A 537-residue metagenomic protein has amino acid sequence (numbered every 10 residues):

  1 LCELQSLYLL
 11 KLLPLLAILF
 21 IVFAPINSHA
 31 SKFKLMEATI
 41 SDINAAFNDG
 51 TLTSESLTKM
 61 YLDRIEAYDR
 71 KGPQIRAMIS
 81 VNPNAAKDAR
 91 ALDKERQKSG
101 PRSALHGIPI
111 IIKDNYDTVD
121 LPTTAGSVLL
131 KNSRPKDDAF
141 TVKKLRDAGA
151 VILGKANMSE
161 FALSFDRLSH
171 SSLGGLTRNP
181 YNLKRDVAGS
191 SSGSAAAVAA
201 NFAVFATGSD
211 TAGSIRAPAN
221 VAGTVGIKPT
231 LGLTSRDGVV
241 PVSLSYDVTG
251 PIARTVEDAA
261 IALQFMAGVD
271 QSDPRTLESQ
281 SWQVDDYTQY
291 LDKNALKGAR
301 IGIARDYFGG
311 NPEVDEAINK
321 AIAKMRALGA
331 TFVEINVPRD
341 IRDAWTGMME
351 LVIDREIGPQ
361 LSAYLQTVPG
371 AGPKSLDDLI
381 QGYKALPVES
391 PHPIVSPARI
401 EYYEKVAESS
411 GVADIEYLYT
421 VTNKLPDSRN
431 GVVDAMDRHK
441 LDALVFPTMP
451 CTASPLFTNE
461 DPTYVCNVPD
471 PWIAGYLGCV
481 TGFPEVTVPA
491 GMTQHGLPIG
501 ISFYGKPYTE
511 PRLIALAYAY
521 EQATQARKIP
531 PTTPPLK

Functional and structural regions predicted by a protein language model:
K11-A24: Bacterial N-terminal signal peptides
S31-T124, V128-K131, F161-F165, E278-T288 (+4 more regions): Short, well-ordered alpha-helical
G50, G107, D147, A203 (+2 more regions): Glycine-rich, small-residue loops and helix-cap segments that act as flexible hinges at active-site edges
A67, D147, V151, A199-R305 (+3 more regions): Structural helix-boundary/capping segments
L105-T249, P274-E278, G302-A304, L444-V465: Short glycine/serine-rich loop/turn segments
H106-A125, Y290-A304, R355-S428, T487-L497: Short helix-loop capping/hinge segments that flank enzyme active sites or metal/cofactor-binding pockets
V256-D285, F308-A344, L351-A385: Acidic-enriched catalytic cores of C-N bond-cleaving enzymes acting on peptides and small amides
